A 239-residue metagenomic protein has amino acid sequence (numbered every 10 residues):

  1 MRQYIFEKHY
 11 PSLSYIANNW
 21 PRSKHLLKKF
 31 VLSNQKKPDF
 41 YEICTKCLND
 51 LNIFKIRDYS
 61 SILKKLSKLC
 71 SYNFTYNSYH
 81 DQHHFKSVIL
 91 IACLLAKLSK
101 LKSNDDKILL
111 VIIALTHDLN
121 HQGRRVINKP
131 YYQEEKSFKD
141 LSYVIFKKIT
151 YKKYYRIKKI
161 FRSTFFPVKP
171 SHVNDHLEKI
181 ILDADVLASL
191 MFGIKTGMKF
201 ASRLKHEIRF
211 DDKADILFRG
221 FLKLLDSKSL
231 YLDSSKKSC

Functional and structural regions predicted by a protein language model:
R2-C44, S78-K86, I91-N104, T116 (+3 more regions): Divalent metal-dependent phosphate-bond-processing catalytic cores, especially two-metal-ion Mg2+/Mn2+ enzymes that act
P38-Y72: Short alpha-helical hairpin
I62-C70, L110-T116, I157-F165, I180-A184: Short alpha-helical scaffolding segments that buttress acidic/His motifs in well-ordered protein cores
H80, K102-V111, K129, I149-K153: Short, surface-exposed helix-loop/turn micro-motifs enriched in polar/charged residues
F85, A92, L109-L110, Q133-S171 (+1 more regions): Histidine- and acidic-residue-rich, metal-dependent catalytic cores
R125-Y131: Metal-dependent catalytic cores of enzymes that make or break cyclic nucleotides and related phosphoester linkages
